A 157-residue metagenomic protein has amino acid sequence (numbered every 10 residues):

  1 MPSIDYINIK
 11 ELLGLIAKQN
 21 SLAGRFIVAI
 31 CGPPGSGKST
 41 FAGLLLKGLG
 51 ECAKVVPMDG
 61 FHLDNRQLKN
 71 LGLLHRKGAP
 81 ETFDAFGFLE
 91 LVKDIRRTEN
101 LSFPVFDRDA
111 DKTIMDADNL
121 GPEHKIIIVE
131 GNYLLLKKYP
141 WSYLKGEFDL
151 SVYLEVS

Functional and structural regions predicted by a protein language model:
M1-A29, P33: Extreme N-terminal, non-catalytic leader segments that precede Walker-type/kinase nucleotide-binding cores
F26-I30, A53, K125-V129: Generic beta-sheet signal
K38: Conserved lysine of the Walker
F41: Hydrophobic positions on the alpha1 helix immediately C-terminal to the Walker A/P-loop
L44: Active-site signature of alpha/beta-hydrolase-fold catalytic machinery across serine- and Asp/Cys-nucleophile hydrolases
L49-E51, E147-F148: Short, structured coil segments at secondary-structure junctions
K54-P57, L63-D111: Conserved nucleotide-sensing/catalytic segment adjacent to the nucleotide-binding pocket in NTP-handling enzymes
T113-S157: ATP-dependent NMP and nucleoside kinases share a basic, alpha-helical "lid"
